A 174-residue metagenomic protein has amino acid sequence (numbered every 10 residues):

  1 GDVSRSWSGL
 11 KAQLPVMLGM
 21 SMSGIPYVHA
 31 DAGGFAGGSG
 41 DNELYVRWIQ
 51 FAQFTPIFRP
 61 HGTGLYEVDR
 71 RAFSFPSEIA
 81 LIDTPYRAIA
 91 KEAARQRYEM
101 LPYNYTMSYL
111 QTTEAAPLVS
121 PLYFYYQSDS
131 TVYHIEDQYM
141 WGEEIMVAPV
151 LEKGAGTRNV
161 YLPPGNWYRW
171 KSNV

Functional and structural regions predicted by a protein language model:
G1-V174: Catalytic-domain carbohydrate-binding cleft regions of carbohydrate-active enzymes
